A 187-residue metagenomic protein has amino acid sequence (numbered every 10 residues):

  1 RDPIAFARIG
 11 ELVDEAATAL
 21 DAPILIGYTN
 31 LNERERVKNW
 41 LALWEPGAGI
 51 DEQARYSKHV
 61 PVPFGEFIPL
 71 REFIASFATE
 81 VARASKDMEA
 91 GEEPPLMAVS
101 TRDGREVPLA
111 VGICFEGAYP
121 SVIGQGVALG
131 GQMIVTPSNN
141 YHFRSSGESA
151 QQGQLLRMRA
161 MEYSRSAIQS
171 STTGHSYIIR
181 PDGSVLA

Functional and structural regions predicted by a protein language model:
R1-A187: Enzyme catalytic cores with a strong preference for nitrogen-chemistry domains
